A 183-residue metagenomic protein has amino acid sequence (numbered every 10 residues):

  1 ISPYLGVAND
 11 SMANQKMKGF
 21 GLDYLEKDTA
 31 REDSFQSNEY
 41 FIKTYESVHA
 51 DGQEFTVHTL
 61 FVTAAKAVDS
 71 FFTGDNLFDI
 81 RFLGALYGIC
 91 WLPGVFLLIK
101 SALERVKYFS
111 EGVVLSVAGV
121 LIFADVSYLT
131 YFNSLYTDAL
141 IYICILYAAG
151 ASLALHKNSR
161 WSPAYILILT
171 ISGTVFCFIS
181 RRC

Functional and structural regions predicted by a protein language model:
I1-D33: Transmembrane signal-anchor helices characteristic of membrane glycosylation enzymes that use polyprenol
F41-L77, R81: Short hydrophobic/aromatic helix or loop-helix immediately within or flanking a transmembrane segment in polytopic
I80, V117-A139: Aromatic- and kink-enriched transmembrane "portal" helix at the membrane-lumen/periplasm boundary that abuts
A85-F109: Transmembrane-helix motifs of polytopic, lipid-linked glycan transferases
L92, A139-S152: Alpha-helical transmembrane segments of multi-pass membrane proteins
R105-L115, W161-I166: Membrane-interfacial loop-to-transmembrane alpha-helix junctions, especially the N-terminal start
A148-Y165: Membrane-interface transmembrane helices that cradle and orient dolichyl/undecaprenyl
P163-R181: Membrane-interface alpha helices of multi-pass inner-membrane proteins
